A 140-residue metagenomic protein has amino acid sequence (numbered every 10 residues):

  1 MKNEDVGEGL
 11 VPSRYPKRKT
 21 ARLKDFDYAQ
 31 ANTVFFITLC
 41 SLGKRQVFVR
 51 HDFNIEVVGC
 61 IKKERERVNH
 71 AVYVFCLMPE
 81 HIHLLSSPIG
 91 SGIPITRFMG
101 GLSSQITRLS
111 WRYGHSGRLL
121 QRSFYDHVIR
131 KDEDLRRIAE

Functional and structural regions predicted by a protein language model:
M1-E140: Short catalytic/metal-binding and nucleic-acid-binding patches
